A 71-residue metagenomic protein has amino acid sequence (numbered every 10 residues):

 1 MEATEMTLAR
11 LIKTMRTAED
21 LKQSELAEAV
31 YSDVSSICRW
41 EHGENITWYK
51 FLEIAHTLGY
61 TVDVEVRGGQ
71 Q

Functional and structural regions predicted by a protein language model:
M1-T7: A detector for short, charged/polar N-terminal pre-domain segments
A9, K13, C38-R39, L52: Key DNA-contacting residues within the recognition helix of helix-turn-helix
R10-A29: Short basic helix-loop element that most often maps to the first helix and adjoining turn of HTH DNA-binding modules
Q23, V34-S35, V62: The DNA-contacting recognition helix of HTH DNA-binding domains and analogous helical DNA-recognition elements
E25, S36, K50: Residues in the helix-turn-helix
Y31-I46: Recognition helix of helix-turn-helix/homeodomain-like DNA-binding domains that insert into the DNA major groove
Y49-E65: DNA major-groove recognition helix of helix-turn-helix/homeodomain DNA-binding modules
